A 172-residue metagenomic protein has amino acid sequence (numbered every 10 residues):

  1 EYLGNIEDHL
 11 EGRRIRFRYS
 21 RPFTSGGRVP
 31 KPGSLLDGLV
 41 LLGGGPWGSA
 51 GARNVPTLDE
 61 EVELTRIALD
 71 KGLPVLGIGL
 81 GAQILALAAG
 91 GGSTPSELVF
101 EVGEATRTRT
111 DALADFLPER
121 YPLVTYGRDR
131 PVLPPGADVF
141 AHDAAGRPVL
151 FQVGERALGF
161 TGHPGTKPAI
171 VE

Functional and structural regions predicted by a protein language model:
E1-N5: Short N-terminal binding/cap micro-motifs at the start of the first secondary-structure element
E7-D8, A52-N54, A89-G90, G136-A137: Short amphipathic alpha-helical segments
D8-L76: Flexible gly/pro-rich beta->alpha loop and the following alpha-helix that scaffold active-site loops
S25, Q83, F100-E101: Positions that flank functional sites
G44-G45, A82, P164: Active-site metal-binding loops of divalent metal-dependent hydrolases
A68-G92: Catalytic nucleophile loop
L87-V171: Pocket-forming structural segment of enzyme catalytic cores
